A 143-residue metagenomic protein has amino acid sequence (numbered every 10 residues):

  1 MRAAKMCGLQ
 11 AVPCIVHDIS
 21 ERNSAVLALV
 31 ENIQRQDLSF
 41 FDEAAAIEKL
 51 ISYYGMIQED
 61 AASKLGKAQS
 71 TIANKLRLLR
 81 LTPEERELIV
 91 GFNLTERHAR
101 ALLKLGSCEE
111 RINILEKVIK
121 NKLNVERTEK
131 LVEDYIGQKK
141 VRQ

Functional and structural regions predicted by a protein language model:
M1-F40, L88: A short, basic-hydrophobic beta/loop patch
R35-L38, D42-Q143: Amphipathic alpha-helical extensions and coiled-coil-like segments
